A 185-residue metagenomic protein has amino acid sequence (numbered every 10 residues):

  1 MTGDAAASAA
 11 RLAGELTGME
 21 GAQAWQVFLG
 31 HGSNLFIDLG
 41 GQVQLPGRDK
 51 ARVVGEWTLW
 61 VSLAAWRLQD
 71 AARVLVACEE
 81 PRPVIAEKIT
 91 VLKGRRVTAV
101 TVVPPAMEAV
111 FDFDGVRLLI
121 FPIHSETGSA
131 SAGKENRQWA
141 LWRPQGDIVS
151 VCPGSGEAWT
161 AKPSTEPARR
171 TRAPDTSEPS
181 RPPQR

Functional and structural regions predicted by a protein language model:
M1-R185: Surface-exposed, interaction-prone regions used to assemble/regulate multi-protein complexes
